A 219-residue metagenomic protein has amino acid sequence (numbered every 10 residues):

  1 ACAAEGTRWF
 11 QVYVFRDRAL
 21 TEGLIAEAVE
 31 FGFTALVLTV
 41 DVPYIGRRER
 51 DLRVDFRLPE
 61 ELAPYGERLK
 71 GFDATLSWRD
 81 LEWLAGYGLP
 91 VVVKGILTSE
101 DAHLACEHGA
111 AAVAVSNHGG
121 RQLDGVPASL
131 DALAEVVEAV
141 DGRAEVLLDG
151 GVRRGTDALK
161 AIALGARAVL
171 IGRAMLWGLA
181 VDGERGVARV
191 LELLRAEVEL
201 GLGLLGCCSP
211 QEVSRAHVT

Functional and structural regions predicted by a protein language model:
A3-E5, R16-L148, T156-W177, V213: Alpha/beta enzyme core
W9, N117, L179-G183: Short amphipathic alpha-helical segments at helix-loop
F10-F15: Active-site-proximal region of nucleotide-activated glycan assembly enzymes, centered on histidine/acidic-rich loops
V152: Short donor-sugar binding/catalytic loops of nucleotide-sugar-dependent glycosyltransferases, especially enzymes
M175-L176, D182-T219: C-terminal extensions of enzymes
